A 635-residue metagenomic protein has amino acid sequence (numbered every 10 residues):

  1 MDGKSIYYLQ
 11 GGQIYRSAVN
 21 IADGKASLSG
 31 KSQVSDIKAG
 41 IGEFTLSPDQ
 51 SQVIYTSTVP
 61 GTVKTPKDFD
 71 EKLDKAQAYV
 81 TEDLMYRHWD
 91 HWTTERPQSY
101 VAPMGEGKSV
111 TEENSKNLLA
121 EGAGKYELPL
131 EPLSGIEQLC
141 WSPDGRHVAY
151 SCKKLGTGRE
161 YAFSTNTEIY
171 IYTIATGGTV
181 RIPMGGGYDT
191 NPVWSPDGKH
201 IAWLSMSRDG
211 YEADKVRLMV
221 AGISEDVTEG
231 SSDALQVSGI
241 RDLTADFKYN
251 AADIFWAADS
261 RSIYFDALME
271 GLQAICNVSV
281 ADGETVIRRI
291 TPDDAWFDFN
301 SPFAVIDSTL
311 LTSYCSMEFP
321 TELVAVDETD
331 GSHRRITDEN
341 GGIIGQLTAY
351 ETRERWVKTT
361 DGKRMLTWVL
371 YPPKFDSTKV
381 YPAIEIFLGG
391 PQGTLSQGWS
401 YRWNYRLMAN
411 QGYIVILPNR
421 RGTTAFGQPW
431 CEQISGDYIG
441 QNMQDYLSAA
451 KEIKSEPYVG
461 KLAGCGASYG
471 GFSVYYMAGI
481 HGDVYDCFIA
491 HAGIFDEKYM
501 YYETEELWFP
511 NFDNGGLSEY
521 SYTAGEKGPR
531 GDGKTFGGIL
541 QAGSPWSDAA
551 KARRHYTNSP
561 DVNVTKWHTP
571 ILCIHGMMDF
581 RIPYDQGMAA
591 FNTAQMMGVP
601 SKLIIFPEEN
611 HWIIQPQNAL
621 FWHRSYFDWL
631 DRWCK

Functional and structural regions predicted by a protein language model:
M1-L9, K38-V53, Y86-S99, E121-S151 (+9 more regions): Conserved beta-propeller blade repeats
Q10-Q98: Asp-box/WD-like beta-propeller blade repeats and closely related beta-sheet repeat scaffolds
Q13, P60-V63, L155-G158, S207-Y211 (+2 more regions): Short glycine/acidic-enriched loop and turn motifs that connect beta-strands
R16-A18, V101, I171, V220 (+6 more regions): Conserved blade-register residue in beta-propeller folds
A18-A22, M104-G107, T173-G177, I223-D226 (+2 more regions): Short loop/turn segments that connect beta-strands within beta-propeller blades
T58-G124, S151-K154, G158-E168, V216-T228 (+4 more regions): Predominantly five- to eight-bladed beta-propeller fold
E339-K461, A467-S468, Y502, E506: Cap/lid segment of the alpha/beta-hydrolase catalytic domain
L417-K635: Active-site-proximal cap/loop segments of hydrolase catalytic domains
